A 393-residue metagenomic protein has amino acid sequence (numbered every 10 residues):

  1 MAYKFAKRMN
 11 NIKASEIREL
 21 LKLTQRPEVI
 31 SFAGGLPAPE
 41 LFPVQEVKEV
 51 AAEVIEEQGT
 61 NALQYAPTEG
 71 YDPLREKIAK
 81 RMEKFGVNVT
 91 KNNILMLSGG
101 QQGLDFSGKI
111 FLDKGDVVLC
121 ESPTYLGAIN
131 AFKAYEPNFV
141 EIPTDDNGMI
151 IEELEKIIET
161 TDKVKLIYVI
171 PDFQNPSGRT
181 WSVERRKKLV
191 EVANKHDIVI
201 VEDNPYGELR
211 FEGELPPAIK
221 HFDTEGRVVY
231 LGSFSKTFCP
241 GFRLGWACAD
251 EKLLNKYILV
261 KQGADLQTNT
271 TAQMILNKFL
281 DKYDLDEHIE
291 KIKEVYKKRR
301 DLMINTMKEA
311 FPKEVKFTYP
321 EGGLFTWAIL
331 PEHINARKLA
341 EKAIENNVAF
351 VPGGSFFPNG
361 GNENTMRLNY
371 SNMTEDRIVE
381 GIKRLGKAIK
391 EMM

Functional and structural regions predicted by a protein language model:
M1, E345, N359-M393: PLP-dependent enzyme catalytic core of the Aspartate aminotransferase-like
N10-G99, F106, D281-K282, E287 (+2 more regions): N-terminal small-domain helix-loop-helix segment of the aminotransferase-like
P27, Y135, K195-H196, G226 (+2 more regions): Helix C-cap/helix->beta junction micro-motif
E56, N61-D197, V201, G207-E225 (+2 more regions): Conserved core of the PLP fold type I
T224-E294: Conserved core segment of the aminotransferase class I/II
L253, A328-R367, E380: Conserved C-terminal alpha-helix-loop-beta "cap" of PLP-dependent enzymes that closes/shapes the active-site mouth
N277, E294-I304, K316-I329, K342: Conserved glycine-rich beta-strand-loop-beta hairpin in the small C-terminal domain of fold type I
